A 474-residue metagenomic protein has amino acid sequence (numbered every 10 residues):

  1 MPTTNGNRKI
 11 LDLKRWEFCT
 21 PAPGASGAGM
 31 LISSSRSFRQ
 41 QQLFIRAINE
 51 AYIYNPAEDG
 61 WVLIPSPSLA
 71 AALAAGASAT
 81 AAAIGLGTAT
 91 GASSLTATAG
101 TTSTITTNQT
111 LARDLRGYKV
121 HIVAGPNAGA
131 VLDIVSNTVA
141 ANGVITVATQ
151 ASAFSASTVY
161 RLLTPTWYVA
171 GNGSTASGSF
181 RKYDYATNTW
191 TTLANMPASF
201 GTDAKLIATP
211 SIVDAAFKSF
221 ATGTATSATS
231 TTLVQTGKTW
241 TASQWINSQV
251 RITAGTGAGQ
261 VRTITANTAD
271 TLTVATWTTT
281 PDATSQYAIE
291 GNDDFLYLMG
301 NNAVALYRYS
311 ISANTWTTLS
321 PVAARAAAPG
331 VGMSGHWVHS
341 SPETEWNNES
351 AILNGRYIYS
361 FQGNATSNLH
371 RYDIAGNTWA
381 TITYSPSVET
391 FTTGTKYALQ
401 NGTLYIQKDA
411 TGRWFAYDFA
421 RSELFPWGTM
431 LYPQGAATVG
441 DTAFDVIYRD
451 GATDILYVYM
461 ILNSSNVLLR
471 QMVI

Functional and structural regions predicted by a protein language model:
M1-T20, M30-R39, G428, V467-I474: Enriched but not universal
C19-T20, V62-S68, T191-M196, T317-A324 (+2 more regions): Beta-propeller fold detector
G24-R36, A71-L86, S199-F217, A327-S350 (+2 more regions): Repeated scaffold domains used in trafficking and secretory/extracellular systems, primarily beta-propellers
F38-F44, T164-V169, N292-L298, L353-S360 (+2 more regions): Entry beta-strands of beta-propeller and related beta-repeat scaffolds
I48-I53, T175-K182, A303-R308, T366-R371 (+2 more regions): Structural motif
P56-D59, D184-N188, S310-N314, D373-N377 (+2 more regions): Short loop/turn segments that connect beta-strands within beta-propeller blades
S68-A71, I84-A156, N195, D214-G291 (+2 more regions): Autoprocessing Asn-cyclization modules and mimics
T438-I474: Blade-level signature of beta-propeller repeat domains, shared across WD40, Kelch, NHL, RCC1 and BNR/Asp-box propellers
